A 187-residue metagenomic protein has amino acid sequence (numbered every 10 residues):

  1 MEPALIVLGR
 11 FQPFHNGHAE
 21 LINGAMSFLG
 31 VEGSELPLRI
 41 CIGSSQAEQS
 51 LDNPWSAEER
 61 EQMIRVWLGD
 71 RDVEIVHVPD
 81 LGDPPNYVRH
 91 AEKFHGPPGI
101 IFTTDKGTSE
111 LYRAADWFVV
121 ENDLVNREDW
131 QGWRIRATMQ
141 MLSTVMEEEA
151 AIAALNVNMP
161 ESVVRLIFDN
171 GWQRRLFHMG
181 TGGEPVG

Functional and structural regions predicted by a protein language model:
M1-G187: Nucleotidyltransferase catalytic core that binds NTPs
